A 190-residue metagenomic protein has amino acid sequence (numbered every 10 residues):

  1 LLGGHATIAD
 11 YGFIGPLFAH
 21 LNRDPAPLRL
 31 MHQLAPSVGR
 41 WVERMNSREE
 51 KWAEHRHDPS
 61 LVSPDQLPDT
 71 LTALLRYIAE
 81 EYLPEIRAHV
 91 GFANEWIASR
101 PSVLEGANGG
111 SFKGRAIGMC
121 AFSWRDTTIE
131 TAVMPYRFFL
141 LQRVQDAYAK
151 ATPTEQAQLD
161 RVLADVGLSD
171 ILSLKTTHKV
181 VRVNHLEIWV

Functional and structural regions predicted by a protein language model:
L1-E43, S47-E50, H57-A151, D160 (+1 more regions): GST-like fold's C-terminal all-alpha helical module
L159-D160, L172-L174: Intrinsically disordered, low-complexity, charged terminal extensions of DNA damage-control enzymes
